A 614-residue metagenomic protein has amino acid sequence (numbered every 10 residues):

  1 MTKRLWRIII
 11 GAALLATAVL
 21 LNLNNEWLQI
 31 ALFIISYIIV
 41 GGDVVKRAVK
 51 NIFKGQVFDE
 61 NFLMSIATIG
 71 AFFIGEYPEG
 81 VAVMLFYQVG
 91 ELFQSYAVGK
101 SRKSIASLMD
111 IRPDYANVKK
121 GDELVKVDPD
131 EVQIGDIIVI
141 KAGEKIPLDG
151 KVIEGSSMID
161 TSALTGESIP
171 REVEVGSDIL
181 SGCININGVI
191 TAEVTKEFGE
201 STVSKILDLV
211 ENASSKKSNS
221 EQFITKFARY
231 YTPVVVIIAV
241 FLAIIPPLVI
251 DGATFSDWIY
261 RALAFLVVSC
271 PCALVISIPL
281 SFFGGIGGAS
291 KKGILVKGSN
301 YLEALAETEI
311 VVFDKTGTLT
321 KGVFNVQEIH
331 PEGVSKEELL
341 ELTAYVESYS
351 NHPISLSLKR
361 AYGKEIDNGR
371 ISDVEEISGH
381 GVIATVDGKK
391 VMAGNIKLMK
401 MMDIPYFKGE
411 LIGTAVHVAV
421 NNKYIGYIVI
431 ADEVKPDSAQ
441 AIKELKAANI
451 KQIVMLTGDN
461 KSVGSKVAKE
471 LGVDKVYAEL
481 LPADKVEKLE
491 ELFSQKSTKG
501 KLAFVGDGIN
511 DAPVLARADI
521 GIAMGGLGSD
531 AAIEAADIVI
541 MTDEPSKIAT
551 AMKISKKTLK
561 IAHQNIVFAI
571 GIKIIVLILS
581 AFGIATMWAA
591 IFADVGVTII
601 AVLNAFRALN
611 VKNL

Functional and structural regions predicted by a protein language model:
M1-I10, Y231: N-terminal membrane topogenic signal
T2, A16-N25, D43-N51, I69-I74 (+10 more regions): Membrane-embedded alpha-helical bundles of multi-pass transporters
A12-A13, Q222-D251, R261-F282, H563-F592: Bilayer-spanning, highly hydrophobic alpha-helical transmembrane segments
V19-E26, F33-K119, E131-I138, K145 (+6 more regions): Actuator/coupling domain of P-type ATPases
A48, E76, A97, A116 (+26 more regions): Residue-level signature of catalytic and energy-coupling elements of molecular machines, predominantly ATP/GTP-dependent
V49-V57, F93-A106, L280-S299, F606-L614: Juxtamembrane helix-loop transition segments at the membrane interface in multi-pass membrane proteins
D59-M64, I105-K120, A289-K315: Membrane-cytosol interface motif
S299-I520, K553-K556, L614: Cytosolic catalytic headpiece
